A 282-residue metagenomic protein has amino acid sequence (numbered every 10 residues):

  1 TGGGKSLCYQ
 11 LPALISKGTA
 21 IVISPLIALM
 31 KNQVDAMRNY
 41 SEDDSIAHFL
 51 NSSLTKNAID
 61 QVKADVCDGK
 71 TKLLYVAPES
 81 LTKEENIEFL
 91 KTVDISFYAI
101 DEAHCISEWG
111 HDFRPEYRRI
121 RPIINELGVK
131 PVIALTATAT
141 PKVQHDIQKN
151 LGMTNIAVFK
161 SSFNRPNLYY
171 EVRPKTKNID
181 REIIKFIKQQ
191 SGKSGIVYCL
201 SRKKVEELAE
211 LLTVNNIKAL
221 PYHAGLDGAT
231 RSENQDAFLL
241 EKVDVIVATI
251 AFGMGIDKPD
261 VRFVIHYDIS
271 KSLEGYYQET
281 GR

Functional and structural regions predicted by a protein language model:
T1-S6, P12-G18, K31-R282: Helicase motor core with emphasis on the C-terminal RecA-like subdomain
I21: ABC nucleotide-binding domain signature
A28: Conserved Rossmann-like nucleotide-cofactor binding loop
